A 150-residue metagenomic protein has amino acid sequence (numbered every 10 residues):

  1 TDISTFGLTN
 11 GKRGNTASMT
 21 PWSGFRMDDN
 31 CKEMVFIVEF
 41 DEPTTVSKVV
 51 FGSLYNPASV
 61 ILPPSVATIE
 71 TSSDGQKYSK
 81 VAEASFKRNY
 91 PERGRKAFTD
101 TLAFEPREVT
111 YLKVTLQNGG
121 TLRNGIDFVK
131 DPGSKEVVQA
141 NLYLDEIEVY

Functional and structural regions predicted by a protein language model:
T1-N15: Predominantly extracellular/luminal regions of secreted and cell-surface proteins, especially disulfide-bonded
T16-A82, F98-Y150: Aromatic, loop-rich ligand-recognition surfaces of beta-strand-rich domains
S85-E92: Surface-exposed loop and turn segments in beta-propeller and other repeat-based domains that flank or scaffold
